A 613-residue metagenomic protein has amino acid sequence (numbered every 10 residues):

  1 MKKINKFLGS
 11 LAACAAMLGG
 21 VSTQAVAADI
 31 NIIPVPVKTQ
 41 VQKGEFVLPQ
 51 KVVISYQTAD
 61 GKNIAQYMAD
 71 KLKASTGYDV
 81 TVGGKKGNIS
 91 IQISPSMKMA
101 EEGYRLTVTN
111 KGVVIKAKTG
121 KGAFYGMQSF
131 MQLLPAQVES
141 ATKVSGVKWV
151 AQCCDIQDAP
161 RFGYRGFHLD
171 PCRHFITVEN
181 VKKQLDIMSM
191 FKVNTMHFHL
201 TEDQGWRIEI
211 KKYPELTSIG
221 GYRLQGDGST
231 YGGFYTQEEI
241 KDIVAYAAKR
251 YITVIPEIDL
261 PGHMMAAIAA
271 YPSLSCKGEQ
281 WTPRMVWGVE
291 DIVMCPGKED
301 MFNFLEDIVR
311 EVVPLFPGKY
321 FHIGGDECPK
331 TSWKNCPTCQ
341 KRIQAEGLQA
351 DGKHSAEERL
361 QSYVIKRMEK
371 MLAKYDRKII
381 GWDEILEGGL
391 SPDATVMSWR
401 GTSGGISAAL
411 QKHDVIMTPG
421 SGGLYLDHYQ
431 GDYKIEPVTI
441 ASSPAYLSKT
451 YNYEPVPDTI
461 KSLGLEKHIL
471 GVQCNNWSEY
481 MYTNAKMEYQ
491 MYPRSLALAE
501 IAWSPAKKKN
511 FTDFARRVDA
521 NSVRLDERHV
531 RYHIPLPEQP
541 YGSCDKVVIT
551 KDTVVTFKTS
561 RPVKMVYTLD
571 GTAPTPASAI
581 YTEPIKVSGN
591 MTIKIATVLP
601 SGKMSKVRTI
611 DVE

Functional and structural regions predicted by a protein language model:
M1-D29: Bacterial Sec-dependent N-terminal signal peptides
A27, S55, K509, A515-E613: Short, compositionally stereotyped local motifs that mark structural "simplifiers"
A27-F162, K486, A502-R528: Contiguous, structured surface segment used for ligand recognition
K62-N63, F175-T177, D203-E209, P261-A267 (+7 more regions): Flexible loop/turn segments at secondary-structure boundaries
M99-Y320, C336, R367, M371 (+1 more regions): Feature activates predominantly on carbohydrate-active enzymes
T282-M285, V289-A394, W399-S407: Active-site neighborhood of glycoside hydrolase catalytic domains
I379-A394, W399-D552: Flexible, acidic glycine-rich loops studded with aromatic residues
